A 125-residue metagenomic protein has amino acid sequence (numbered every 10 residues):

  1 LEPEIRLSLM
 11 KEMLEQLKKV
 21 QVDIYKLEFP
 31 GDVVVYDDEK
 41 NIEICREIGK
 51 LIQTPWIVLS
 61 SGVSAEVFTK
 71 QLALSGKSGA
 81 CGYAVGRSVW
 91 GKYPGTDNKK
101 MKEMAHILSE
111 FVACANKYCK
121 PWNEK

Functional and structural regions predicted by a protein language model:
L1-E4, V35-Y36, V58, G95-K102: Glycine-rich tight-turn/loop motif centered on a GG-T
L1-T54, K70-C81, V85: Alpha/beta enzyme core
S8, E39, E43, E66 (+3 more regions): Generic alpha-helical secondary structure signal
F29, S60-S61, R87-S88: Short secondary-structure boundary segments
V58-E66: Glycine-rich beta-to-alpha transition loops that act as phosphate-gripper elements at the mouths of alpha/beta enzyme
A65-T69, Y83-A84, W90-G95: Short active-site-adjacent structural elements
W90-E124: C-terminal helical cap(s) of enzyme catalytic domains, especially alpha/beta-barrels
